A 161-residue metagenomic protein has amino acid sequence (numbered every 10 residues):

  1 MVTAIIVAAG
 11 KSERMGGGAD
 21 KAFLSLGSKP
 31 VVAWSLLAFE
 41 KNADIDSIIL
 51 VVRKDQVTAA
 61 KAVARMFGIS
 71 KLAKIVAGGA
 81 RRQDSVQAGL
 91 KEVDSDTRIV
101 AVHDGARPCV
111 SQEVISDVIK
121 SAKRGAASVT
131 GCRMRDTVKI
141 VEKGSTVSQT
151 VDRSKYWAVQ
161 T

Functional and structural regions predicted by a protein language model:
M1-V57: N-terminal glycine-rich phosphate-binding loop and ensuing alpha1 helix
A4-I6, L50, V102, A127-T130: Structural beta-sheet core signal
I6, V32, G89, H103-D104 (+1 more regions): Residue-level signal for inorganic ion chemistry
M15, A60-A64, V118, V138: Hydrophobic packing residues within well-ordered alpha-helices of enzyme cores
A33-T97: Conserved N-terminal catalytic core of the sugar/cofactor nucleotidyltransferase
V57-A60, V86, V102, I115 (+1 more regions): A general structural signal for well-ordered alpha-helical segments in protein cores
D96-A106: Short beta-strand-to-loop acidic/aromatic patch adjacent to the donor-nucleotide binding site
V110-T161: Conserved core of the sugar-phosphate nucleotidyltransferase
